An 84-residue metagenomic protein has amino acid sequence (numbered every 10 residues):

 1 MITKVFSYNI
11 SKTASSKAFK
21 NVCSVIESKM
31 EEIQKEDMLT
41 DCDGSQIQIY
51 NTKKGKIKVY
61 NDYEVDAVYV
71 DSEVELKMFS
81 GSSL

Functional and structural regions predicted by a protein language model:
M1-L39: Negatively charged, low-complexity tracts enriched in Asp/Glu with abundant Ser/Thr
M1-T3, A14, S45, K58 (+1 more regions): Alpha-helical structural elements
Y8-S11, Q48-T52, V70: Short beta-strand element of the conserved SAM-dependent methyltransferase core
V25-E27, E36, D43, Y50 (+2 more regions): General N-terminal targeting signals
T40-Y60: Short, intrinsically disordered low-complexity segments
K53-L84: Short, compact, well-ordered microdomains
